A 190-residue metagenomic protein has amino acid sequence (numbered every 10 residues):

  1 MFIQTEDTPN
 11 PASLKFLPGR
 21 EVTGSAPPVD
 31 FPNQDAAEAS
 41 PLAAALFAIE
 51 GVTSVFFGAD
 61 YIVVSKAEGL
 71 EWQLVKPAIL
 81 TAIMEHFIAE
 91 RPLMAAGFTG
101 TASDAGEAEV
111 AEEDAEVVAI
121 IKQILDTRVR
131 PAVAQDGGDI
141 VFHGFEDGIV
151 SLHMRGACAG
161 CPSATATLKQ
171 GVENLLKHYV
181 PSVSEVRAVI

Functional and structural regions predicted by a protein language model:
M1-I190: Domain-level signature for proteins that mediate thiol-based redox and metal-cofactor handling
